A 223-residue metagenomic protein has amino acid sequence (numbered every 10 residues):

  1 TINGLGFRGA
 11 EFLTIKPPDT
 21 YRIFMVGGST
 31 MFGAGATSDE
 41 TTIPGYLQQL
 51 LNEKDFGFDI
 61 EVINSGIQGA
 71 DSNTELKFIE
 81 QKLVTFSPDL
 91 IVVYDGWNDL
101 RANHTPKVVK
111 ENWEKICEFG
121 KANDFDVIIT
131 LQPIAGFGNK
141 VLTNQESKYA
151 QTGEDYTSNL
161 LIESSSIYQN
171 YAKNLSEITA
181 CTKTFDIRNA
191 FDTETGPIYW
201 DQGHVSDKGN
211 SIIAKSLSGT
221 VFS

Functional and structural regions predicted by a protein language model:
T1-T37, T41-L50, K54-D55, E194: Membrane/wall-proximal cationic-aromatic binding patches
F24, I63-N64, A135: Soluble periplasmic/extracytoplasmic beta-strand elements of cell-envelope proteins
S29-T30, I67, W97: Active-site metal-binding loops of divalent metal-dependent hydrolases
E40, S72-E75: Conserved donor sugar-nucleotide recognition element shared by glycan-biosynthetic enzymes
G45, Q49-D55, T74-S223: Alpha-helical cap/lid subdomain in secreted, periplasmic, or secretory-pathway luminal O-acyl-processing enzymes
I60: Phosphate-binding active sites in nucleotide-utilizing proteins
I63-D71: Short beta->alpha junction loops
